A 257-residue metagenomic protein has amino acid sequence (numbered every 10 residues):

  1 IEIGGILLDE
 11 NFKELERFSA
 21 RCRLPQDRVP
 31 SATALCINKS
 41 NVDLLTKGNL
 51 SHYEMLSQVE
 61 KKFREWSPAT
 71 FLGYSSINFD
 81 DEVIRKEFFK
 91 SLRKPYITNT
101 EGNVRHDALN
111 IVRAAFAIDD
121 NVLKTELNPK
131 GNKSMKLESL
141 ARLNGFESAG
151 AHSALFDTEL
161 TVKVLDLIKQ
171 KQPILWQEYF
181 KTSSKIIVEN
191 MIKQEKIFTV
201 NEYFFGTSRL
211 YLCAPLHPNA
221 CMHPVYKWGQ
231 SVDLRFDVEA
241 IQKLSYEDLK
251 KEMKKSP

Functional and structural regions predicted by a protein language model:
I1-R93, S134, S139-N144, Q242-P257: Conserved non-catalytic scaffold segment of RNase H-like nuclease domains
L24-N38, V42-T46, N103-T158: Active-site-proximal helix-loop-helix substrate-binding element of RNase H-like nuclease domains
K61, E65-P68, F89-R93, I111-N121 (+2 more regions): Alpha-helix capping at helix-to-loop junctions
K62-F63, H152, N219-P224: A general structural signal for short secondary-structure junctions and capping/turn motifs
T70-I77, V83, D120-I186: Acidic, Mg2+-coordinating catalytic module of metal-dependent nucleases/exonucleases that use a two-metal-ion mechanism
I77-F79, I111, D237: Short, solvent-exposed loop/turn segments at secondary-structure junctions
L92-E101: A mobile, often basic/glycine-rich helix-loop segment that functions as the active-site lid/recognition loop
D166-P257: Acidic two-metal-ion nuclease catalytic site recognized across multiple nuclease folds, prominently DnaQ/RNase D-T
